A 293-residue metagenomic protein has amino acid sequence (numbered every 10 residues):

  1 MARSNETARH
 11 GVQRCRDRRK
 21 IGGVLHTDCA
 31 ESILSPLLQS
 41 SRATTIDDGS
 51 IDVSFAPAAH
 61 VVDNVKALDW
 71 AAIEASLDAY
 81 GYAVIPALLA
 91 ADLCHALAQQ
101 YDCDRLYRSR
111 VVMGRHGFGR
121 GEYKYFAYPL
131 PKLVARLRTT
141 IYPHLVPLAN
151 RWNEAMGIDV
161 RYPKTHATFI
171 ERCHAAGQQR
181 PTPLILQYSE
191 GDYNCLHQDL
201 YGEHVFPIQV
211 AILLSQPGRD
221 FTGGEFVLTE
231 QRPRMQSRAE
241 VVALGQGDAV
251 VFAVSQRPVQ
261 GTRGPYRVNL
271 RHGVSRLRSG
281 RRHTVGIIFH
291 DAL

Functional and structural regions predicted by a protein language model:
M1-A79: Fe(II)/2-oxoglutarate
A72-I170: Non-heme Fe(II)/2-oxoglutarate
A90, E190, S279-G280: Short strand-connecting beta-turns/loops that link adjacent beta-strands
Q178-E190: A short glycine-rich, His/Asp/Glu-containing loop-to-beta-strand
P183-I185, V210-I212, V285-F289: A structural signal for short, well-ordered beta-strand segments
Q187-S189, E203-D220: Short, conserved beta-strand element in jelly-roll/cupin
N194-Y201: Histidine-centered catalytic micro-motifs
F206, P217, F221-L293: Catalytic core of Fe(II)/2-oxoglutarate
